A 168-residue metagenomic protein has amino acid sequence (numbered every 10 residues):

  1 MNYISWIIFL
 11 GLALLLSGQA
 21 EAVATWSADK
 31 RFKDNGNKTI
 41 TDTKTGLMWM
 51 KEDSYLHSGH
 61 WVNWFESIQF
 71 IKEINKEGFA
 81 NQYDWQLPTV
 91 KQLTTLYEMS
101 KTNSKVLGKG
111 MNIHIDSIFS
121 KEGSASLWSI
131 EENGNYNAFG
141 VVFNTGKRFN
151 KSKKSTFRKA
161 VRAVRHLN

Functional and structural regions predicted by a protein language model:
N2-F9, L16-Q86, V90-N168: Glycine-aromatic-enriched surface loops/turns that form tight recognition elements
